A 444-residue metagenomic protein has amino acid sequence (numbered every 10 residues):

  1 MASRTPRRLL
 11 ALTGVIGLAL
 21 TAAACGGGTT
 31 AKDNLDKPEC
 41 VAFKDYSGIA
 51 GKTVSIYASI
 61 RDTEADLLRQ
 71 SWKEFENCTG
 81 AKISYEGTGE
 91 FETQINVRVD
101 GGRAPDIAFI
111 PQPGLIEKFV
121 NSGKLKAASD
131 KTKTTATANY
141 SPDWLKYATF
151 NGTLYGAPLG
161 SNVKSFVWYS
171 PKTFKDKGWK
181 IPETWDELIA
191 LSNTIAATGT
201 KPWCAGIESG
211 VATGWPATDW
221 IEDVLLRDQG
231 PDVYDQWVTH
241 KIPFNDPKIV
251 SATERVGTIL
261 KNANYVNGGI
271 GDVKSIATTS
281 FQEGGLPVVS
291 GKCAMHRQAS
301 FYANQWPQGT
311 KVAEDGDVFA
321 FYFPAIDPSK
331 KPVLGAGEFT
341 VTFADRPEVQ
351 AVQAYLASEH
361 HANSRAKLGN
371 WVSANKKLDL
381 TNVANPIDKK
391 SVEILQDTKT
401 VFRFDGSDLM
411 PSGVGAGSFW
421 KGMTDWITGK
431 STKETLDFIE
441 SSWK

Functional and structural regions predicted by a protein language model:
A2-L12, I16, A22-E117, D327 (+3 more regions): Conserved N-terminal structural module of periplasmic/extracytoplasmic solute-binding proteins
E39-G48, P113-S165, P216: Hinge/lid segment of periplasmic solute-binding proteins
G87-I95, P113, W185-A190, I270-V289: Short helix-initiation/N-cap motifs at beta->coil->alpha
V97-R98, P105-D106, T137-K172, K201 (+3 more regions): A structural signal for short loop-to-beta-strand junctions that line the ligand-binding cleft of periplasmic/secreted
Y155-P158, I189-N245, V250: Extracytoplasmic/periplasmic solute-binding protein
V238-K274: Glycine-centered hinge/linker elements that transmit conformational signals in sensory and ligand-binding systems
M295-W371: Extracytoplasmic/periplasmic substrate-recognition and gating elements
A366-K377, K389-K444: C-terminal capping/gating helix-and-loop segments adjacent to ligand/active sites or protein-protein/ligand interfaces
